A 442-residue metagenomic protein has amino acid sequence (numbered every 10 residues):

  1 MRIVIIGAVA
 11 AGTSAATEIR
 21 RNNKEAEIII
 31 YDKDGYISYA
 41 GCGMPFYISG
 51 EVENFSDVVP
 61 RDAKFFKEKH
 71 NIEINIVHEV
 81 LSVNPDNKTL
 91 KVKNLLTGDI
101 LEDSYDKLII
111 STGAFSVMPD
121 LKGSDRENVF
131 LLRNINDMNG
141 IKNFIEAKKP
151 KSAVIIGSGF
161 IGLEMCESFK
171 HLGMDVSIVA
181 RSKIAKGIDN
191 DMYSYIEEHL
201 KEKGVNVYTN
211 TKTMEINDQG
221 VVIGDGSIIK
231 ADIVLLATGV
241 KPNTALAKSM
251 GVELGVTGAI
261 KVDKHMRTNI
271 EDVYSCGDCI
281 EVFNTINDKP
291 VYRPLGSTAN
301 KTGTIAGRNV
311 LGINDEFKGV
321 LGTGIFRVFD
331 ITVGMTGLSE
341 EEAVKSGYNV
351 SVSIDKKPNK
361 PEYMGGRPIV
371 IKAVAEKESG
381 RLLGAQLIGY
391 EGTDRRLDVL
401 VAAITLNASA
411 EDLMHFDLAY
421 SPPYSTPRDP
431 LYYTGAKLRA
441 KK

Functional and structural regions predicted by a protein language model:
M1-E73, F160, C166-N190: Beta1-alpha1 glycine-rich phosphate/pyrophosphate-binding loop at the start of Rossmann-like nucleotide-binding domains
I6, V80, D103-G113, I156 (+3 more regions): Short hydrophobic core segments
I6-A10, R20-E25, K33, T238 (+2 more regions): Flexible, glycine-rich terminal cap/loop adjacent to redox cofactors in electron-transfer oxidoreductases
E25-E27, K69, I74-L96, D103 (+1 more regions): A Rossmann-like FAD-binding core segment of flavoenzymes
V59, S152-V154, F160-M214, P294-T298 (+2 more regions): Rossmann-like dinucleotide-binding cores of NAD(P)H-dependent redox enzymes
I110-L172, N206, V262-K264: Glycine-rich dinucleotide-binding loop and its adjacent helix/turn
E127-K148, Q219-V222, I228-I305, V399 (+1 more regions): FAD-site-proximal beta/loop scaffold in flavoenzymes
V262, C276-S339, Y424-K442: A conserved FAD-binding loop/helix module that cradles the flavin
